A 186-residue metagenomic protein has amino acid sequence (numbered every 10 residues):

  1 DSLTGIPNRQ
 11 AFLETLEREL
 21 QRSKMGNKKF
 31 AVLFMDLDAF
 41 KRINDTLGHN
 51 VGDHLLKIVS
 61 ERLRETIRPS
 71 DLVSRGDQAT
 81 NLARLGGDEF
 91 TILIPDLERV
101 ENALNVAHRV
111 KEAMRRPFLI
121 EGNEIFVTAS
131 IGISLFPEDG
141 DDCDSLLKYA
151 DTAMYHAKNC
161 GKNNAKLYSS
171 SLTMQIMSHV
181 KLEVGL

Functional and structural regions predicted by a protein language model:
D1, L97-E98: Short acidic helix/loop segment immediately C-terminal to the autophosphorylated histidine in two-component histidine
L3-A31, D38-R68, A83-G87, T91-I92 (+3 more regions): Conserved long alpha-helical elements within nucleotide-processing catalytic cores of c-di-GMP signaling and class III
L37, G87, S130, K162: ATP/adenylate-binding site constellation spanning eukaryotic-like Ser/Thr protein kinases, ABC-transporter
T46-L47, R62, D96-L97, C160 (+1 more regions): Residue-level signal for well-ordered alpha-helical positions
P69-A79: Intrinsically disordered, low-complexity Ser/Thr- and acidic-rich flexible linkers and loops, especially at boundaries
V73, L82, L93, N105 (+4 more regions): Cyclic nucleotide signaling catalytic output domains
